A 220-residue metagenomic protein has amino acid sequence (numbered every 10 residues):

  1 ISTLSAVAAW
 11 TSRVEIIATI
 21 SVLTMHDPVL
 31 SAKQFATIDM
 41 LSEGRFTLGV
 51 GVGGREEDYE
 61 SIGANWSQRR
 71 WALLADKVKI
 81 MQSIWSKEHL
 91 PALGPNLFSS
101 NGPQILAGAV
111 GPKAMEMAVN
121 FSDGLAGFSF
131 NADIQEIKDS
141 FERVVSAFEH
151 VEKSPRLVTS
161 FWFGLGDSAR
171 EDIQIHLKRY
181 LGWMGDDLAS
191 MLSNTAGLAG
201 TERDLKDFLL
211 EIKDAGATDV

Functional and structural regions predicted by a protein language model:
I1-V220: Active-site-adjacent structural elements that line small-molecule/cofactor binding pockets in enzymes
